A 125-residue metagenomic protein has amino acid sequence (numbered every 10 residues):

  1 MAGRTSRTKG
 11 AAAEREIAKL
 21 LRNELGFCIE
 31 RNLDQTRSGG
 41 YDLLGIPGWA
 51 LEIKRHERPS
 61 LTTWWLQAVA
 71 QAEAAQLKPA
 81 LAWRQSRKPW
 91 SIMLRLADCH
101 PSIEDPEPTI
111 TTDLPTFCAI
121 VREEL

Functional and structural regions predicted by a protein language model:
M1-L125: Catalytic phosphate/metal-binding cores of nucleic-acid and nucleotide-processing enzymes, i.e., regions that mediate
